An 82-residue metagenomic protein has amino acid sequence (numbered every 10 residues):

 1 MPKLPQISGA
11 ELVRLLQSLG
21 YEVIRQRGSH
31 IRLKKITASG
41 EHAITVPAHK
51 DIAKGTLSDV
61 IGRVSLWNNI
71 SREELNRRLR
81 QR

Functional and structural regions predicted by a protein language model:
M1-R27: N-terminal first-folded block
P2, P47, S65: Short, flexible active-site loop motifs that bind/organize anionic cofactors or intermediates
E11, E22, E41, E73-E74: Glutamate identity and glutamate-enriched acidic tracts
S18, L33, R77-R78: Flexible domain-boundary/linker segments
V23-S58: A short, structured beta-strand/loop element
D51-R82: C-terminal structural segments of small proteins and small subunits
